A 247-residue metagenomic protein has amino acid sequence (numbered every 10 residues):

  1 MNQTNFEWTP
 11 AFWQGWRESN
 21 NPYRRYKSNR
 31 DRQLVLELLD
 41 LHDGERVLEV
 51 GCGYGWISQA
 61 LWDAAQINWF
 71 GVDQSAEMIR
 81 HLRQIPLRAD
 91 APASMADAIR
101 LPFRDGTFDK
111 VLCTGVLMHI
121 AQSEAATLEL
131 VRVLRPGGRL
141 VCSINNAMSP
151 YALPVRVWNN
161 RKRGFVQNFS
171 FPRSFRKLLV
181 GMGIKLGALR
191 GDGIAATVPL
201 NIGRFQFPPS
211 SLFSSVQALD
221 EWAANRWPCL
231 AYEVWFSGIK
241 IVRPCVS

Functional and structural regions predicted by a protein language model:
M1-D40, W56-A60, M78: Conserved class I S-adenosyl-L-methionine
Y54-R100: Class I SAM-dependent methyltransferase SAM/SAH-binding core
L112: A conserved beta-strand element that flanks and buttresses the S-adenosyl-L-methionine
G115-H119: Short catalytic micro-motifs in class I SAM-dependent methyltransferases
E124-P136: A short glycine-rich, Lys/Arg-flanked "PGG" loop and its adjoining helix->strand segment in the class I
V141-V166: Conserved class I S-adenosyl-L-methionine
V155, A188-S247: A C-terminal cap/extension of S-adenosyl-L-methionine-dependent methyltransferases that defines the acceptor-substrate
Q167-G183: Short alpha-helix
